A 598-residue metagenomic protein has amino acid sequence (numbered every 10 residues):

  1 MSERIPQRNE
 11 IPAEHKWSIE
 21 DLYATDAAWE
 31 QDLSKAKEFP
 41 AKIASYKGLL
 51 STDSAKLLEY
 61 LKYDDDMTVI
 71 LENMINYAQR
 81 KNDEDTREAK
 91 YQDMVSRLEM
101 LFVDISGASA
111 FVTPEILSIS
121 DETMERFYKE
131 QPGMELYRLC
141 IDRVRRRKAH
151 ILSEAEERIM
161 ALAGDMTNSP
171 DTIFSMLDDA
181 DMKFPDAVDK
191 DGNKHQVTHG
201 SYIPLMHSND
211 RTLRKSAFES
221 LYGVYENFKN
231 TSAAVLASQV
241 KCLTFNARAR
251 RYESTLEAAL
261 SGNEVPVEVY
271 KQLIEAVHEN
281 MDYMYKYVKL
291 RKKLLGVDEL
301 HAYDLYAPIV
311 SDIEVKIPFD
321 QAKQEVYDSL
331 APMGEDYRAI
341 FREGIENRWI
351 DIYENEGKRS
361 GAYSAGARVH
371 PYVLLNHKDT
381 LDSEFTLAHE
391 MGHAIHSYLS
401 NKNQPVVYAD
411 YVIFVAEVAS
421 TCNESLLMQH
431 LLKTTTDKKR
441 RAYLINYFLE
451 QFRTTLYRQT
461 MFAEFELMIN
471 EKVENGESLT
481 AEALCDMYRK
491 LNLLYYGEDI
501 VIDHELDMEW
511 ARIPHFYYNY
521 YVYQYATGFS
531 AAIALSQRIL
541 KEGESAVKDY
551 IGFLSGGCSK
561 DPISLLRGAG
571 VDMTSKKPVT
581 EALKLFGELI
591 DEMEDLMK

Functional and structural regions predicted by a protein language model:
M1-D312, L596-K598: A well-structured
E10-I11, E20, A24, V112 (+10 more regions): C-terminal, non-catalytic "cap/extension" segments appended to globular domains
R251, K378-Y398, S420, S425 (+2 more regions): Active-site recognition of the HExxH zinc-binding catalytic motif
L294-P332, R338-A339, Y372, H396 (+3 more regions): Long, K/E/R/D-enriched contiguous segments that form extended
V315-F319, V369-A388: Short pre-active-site segment immediately N-terminal to the catalytic Zn-binding motif
V315-I317, I350-V369: Catalytic zinc-binding patch centered on the HExxH motif and its immediate surroundings that defines zinc-dependent
D328-A339, A365, H393, S397-P405 (+1 more regions): Conserved helix-loop functional segments at active or binding sites
Y411-R440, F448-E450, T454, G528: Post-HExxH zinc-binding segment in Zn-dependent metallohydrolases
